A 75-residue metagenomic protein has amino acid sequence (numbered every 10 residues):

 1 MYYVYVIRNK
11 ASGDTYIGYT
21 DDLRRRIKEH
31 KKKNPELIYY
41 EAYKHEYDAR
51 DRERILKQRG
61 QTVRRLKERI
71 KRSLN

Functional and structural regions predicted by a protein language model:
M1-I17, D21-N75: Structure-specific nucleic-acid interaction/processing domains
